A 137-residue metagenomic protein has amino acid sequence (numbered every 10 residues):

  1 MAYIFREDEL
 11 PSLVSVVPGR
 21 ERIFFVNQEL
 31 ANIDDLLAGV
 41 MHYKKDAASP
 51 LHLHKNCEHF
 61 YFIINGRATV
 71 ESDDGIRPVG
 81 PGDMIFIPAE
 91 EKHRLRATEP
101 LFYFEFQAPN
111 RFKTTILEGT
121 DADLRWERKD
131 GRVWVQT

Functional and structural regions predicted by a protein language model:
M1-L36, E118-T137: A short, N-terminal "cap"/entry segment at the start of jelly-roll beta-barrel domains of the cupin/DSBH fold
N32, A89-T115: Ligand-binding loop in jelly-roll beta-barrel domains
G39-H54: Conserved short histidine dyad/triad with adjacent acidic residue
N56-E58, F62-A68: Glycine- and acidic-residue-biased ligand/ion/polar-headgroup-sensing regions
I64-N65, G80-P81, E99: A cytosolic small-molecule/anion-sensing beta-strand core signal
E71-G75, T98: Short strand-coil-strand connectors
D74-A89: Short acidic-glycine-tyrosine-enriched beta hairpin
